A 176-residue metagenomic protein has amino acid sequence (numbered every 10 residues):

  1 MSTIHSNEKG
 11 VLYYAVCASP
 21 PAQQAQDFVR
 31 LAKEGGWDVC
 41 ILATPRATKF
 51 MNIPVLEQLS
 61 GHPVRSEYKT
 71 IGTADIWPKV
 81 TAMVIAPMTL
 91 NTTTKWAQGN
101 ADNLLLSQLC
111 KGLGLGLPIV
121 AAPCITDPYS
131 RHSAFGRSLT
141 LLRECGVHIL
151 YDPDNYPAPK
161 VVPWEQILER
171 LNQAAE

Functional and structural regions predicted by a protein language model:
M1-E176: A cross-family phosphate/adenosyl-ligand binding-site feature
